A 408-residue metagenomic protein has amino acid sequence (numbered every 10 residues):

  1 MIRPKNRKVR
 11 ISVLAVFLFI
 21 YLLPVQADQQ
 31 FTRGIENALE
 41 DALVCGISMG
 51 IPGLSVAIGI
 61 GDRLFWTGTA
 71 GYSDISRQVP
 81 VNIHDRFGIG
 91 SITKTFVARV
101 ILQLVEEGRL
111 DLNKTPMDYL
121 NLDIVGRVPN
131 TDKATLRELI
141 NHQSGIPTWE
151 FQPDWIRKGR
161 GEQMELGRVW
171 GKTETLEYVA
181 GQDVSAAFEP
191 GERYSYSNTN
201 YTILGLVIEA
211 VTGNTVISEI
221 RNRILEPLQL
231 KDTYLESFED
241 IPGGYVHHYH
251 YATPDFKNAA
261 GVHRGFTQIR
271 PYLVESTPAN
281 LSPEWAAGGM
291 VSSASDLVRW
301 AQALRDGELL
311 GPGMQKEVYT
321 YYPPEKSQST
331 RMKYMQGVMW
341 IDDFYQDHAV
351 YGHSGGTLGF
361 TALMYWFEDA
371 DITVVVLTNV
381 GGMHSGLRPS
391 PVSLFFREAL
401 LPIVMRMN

Functional and structural regions predicted by a protein language model:
I2-V13: Bacterial N-terminal signal peptides that target proteins for export
V13-Y21: Bacterial N-terminal signal peptides
V25-A27: Boundary at the C-terminal end of the N-terminal hydrophobic targeting segment
F31-F87, V184: Short, conserved catalytic-motif segment at the N-terminal edge
M49-S55, R77-L139, F188-N200, W285 (+1 more regions): Short active-site loop at a secondary-structure junction that contains or immediately precedes the catalytic residue(s)
W66, G352-H353, T361-H384: Short, well-ordered beta-strand elements
Y72-D74, V128-Y351: Short, surface-exposed loop or secondary-structure junction motifs that flank catalytic or metal-binding residues
T330, Q346, G381-N408: Short, gly/Ser/Thr-rich active-site loops of penicillin-recognizing serine hydrolases
